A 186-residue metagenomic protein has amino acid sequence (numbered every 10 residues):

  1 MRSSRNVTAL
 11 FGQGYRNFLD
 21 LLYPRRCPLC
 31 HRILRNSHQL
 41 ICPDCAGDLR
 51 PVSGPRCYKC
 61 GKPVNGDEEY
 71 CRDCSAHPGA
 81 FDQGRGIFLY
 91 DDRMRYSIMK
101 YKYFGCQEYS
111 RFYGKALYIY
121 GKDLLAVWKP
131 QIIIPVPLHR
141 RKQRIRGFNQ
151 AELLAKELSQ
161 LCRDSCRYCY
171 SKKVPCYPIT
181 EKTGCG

Functional and structural regions predicted by a protein language model:
M1-G186: Glycine-rich phosphate/pyrophosphate-handling loop used in enzymes and phosphotransfer proteins
